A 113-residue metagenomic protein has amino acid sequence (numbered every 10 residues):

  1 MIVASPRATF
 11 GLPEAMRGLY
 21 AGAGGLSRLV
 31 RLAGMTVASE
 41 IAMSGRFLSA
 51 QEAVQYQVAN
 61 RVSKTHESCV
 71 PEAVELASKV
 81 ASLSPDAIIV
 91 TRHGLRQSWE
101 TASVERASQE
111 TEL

Functional and structural regions predicted by a protein language model:
M1-M43, Y56, E72, L76: CoA-thioester-processing core
V3-A8, A59-S108: C-terminal long alpha-helix characteristic of the crotonase
L29, A53, T91: Terminal peptide-recognition signature
S39, S108, E112: Amphipathic alpha-helical segments that line or abut small-molecule/effector binding pockets and mediate allosteric
G45-E52: Acidic, divalent-metal-coordinating active-site segment for phosphoryl/phosphodiester hydrolysis, typified by short
Q57-V58, L113: Catalytic Tyr-x(3-8)-Lys segment
